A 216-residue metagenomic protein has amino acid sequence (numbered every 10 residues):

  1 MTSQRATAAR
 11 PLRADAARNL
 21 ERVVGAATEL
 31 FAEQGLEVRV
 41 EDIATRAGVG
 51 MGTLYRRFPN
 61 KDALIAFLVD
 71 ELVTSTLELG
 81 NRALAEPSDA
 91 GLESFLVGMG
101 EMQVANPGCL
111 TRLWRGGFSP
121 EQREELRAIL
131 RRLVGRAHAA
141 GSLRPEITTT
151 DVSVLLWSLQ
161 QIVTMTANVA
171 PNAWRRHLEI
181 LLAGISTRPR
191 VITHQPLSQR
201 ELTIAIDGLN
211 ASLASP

Functional and structural regions predicted by a protein language model:
M1-T45, A63: Basic, helix-initiating cap at the start of DNA-binding domains
M1-T7, R127-A139, M165-P216: C-terminal peripheral helix-coil segments that are non-catalytic and often amphipathic
L30, Q34, S75, M99-L110 (+3 more regions): A short secondary-structure junction motif
F31, R39-V40, M51, K61 (+2 more regions): Amphipathic alpha-helical segments enriched in hydrophobic/aromatic and basic residues that form the DNA-contacting
G35-L36, R56, R144: Helix-turn-helix/winged-helix DNA-binding modules
G48-F58: Short hydrophobic/aromatic patch on the recognition helix
F67, T74-A105, W114-I129: Hydrophobic alpha-helical connector segments
S94, W114-N168, N172-R176: Amphipathic alpha-helical packing segments from all-alpha helical-bundle domains
